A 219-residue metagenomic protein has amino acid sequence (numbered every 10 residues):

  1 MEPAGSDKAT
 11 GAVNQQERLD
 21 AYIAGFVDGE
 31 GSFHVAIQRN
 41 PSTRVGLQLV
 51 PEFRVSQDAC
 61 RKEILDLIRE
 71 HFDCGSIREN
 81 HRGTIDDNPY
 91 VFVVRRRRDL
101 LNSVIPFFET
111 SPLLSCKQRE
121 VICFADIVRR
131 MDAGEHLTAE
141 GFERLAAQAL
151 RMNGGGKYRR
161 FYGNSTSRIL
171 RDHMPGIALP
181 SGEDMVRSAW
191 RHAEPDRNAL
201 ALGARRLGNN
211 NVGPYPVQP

Functional and structural regions predicted by a protein language model:
M1-P219: Sequence-level preference for short, compositionally simple segments enriched in small aliphatic or small polar residues
